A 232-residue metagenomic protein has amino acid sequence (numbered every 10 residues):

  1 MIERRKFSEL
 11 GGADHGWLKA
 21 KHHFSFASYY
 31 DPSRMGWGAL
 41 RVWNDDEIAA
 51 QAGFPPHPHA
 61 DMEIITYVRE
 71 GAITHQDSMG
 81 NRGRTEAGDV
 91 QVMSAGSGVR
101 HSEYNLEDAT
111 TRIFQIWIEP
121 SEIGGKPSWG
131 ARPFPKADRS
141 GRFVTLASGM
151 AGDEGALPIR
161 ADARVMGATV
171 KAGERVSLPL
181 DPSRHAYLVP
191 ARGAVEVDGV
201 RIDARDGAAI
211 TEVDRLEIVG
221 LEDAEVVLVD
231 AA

Functional and structural regions predicted by a protein language model:
M1-A232: Jelly-roll (double-stranded beta-helix
